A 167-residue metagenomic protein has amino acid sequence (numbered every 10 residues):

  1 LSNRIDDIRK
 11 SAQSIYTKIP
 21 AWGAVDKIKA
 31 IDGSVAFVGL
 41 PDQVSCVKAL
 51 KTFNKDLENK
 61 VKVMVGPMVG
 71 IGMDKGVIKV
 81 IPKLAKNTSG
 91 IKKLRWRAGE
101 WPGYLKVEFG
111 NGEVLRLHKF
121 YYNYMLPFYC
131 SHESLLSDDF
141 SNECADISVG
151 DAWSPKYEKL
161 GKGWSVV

Functional and structural regions predicted by a protein language model:
L1-V166: Iron-sulfur-associated redox domains of electron-transfer enzymes in respiratory and anaerobic energy metabolism
